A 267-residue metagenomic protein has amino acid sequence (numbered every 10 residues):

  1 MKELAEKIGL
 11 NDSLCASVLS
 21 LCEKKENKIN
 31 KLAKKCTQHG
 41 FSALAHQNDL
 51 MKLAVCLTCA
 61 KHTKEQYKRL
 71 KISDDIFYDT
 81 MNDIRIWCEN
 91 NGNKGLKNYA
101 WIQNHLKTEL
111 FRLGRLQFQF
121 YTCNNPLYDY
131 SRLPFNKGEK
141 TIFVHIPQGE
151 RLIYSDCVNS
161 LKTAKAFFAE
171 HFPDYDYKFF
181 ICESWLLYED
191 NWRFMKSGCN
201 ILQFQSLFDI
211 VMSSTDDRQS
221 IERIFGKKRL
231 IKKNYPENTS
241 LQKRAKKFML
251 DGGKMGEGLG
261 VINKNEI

Functional and structural regions predicted by a protein language model:
M1-L152, E170-F179, D190-I267: Non-catalytic substrate-recognition and accessory regions of acyl/acetyltransferase enzymes
L152-A169, F180: Conserved acetyl-CoA-binding loop-helix of GNAT-fold acetyltransferases
C182-L187: An acidic- and aromatic-residue-enriched active-site/binding cleft used to recognize and process polar
